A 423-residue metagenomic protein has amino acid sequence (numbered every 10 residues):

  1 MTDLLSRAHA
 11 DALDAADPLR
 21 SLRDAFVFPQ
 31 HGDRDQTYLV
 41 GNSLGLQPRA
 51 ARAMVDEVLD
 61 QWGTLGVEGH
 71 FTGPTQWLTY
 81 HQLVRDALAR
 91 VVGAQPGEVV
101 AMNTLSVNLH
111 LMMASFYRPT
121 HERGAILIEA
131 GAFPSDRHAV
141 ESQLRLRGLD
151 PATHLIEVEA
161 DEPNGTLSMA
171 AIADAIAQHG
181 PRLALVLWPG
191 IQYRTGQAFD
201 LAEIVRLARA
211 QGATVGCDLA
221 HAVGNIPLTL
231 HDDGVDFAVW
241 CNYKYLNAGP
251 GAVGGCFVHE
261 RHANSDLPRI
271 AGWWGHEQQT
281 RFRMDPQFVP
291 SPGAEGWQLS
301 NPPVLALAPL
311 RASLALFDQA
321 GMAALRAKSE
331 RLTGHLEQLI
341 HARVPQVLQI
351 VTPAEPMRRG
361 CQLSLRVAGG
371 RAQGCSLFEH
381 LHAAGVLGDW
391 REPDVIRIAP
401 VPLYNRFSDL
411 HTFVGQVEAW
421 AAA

Functional and structural regions predicted by a protein language model:
M1-A423: Pyridoxal 5′-phosphate
